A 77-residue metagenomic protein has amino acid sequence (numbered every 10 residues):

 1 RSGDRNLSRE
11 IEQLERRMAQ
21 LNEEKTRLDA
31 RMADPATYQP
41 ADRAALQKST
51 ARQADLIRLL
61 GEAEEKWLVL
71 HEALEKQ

Functional and structural regions predicted by a protein language model:
R1-Q77: Charged, heptad-repeat coiled-coil alpha-helices that serve as long linker/dimerization "arms" in large NTP-dependent
